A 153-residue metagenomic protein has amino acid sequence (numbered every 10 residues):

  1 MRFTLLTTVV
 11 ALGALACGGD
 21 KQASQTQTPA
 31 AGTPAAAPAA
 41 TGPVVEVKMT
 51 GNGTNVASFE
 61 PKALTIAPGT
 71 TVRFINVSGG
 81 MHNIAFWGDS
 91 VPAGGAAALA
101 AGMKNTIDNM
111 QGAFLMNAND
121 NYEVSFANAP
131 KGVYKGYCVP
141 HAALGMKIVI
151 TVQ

Functional and structural regions predicted by a protein language model:
M1-L6: Bacterial N-terminal signal peptides that target proteins for export
T7-A11, K131: Residue-level signal for mature regions of secreted extracellular proteins and peptides
G13-A16: C-terminal motif of bacterial Sec signal peptides marking the signal peptidase cleavage site
G18-Q153: Extracytoplasmic copper-binding redox domains, predominantly the cupredoxin/blue-copper superfamily
